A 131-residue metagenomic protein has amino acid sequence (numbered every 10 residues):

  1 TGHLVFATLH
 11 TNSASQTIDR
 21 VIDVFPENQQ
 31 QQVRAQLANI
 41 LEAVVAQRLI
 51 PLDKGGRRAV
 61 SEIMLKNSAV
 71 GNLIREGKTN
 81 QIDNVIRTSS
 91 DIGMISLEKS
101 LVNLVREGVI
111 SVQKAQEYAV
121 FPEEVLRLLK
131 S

Functional and structural regions predicted by a protein language model:
T1-S131: Short, flexible helix-loop junctions that flank or precede catalytic/ligand sites
